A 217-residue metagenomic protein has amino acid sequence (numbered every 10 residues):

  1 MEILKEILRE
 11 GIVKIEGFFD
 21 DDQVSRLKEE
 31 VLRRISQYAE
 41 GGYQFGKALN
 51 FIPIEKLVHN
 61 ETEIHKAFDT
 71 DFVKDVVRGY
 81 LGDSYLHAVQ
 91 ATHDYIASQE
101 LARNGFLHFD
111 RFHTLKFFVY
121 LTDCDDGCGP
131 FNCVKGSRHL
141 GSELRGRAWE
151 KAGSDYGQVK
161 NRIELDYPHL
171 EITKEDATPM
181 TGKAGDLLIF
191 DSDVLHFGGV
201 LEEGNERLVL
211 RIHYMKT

Functional and structural regions predicted by a protein language model:
M1-E2, I35, Y43-G46, R147-W149 (+2 more regions): Non-heme Fe(II)/2-oxoglutarate
M1-R9, E16-H108: Non-heme Fe(II)-dependent double-stranded beta-helix
D83, F109, L121-P130, G136-R138: Active-site region of the double-stranded beta-helix
Y85, V89-H93, R103-G105, H113-V119 (+2 more regions): Generic beta-strand structural signal
I96-S98, V134-G141, H213-T217: Short edge-strand/loop segments of extracellular domains
F106-T114, E175-D176, G182, N205: A short beta-loop-beta micro-motif enriched in histidine and acidic residues
D110-D126, T181-A184, I189, H213-K216: Short, conserved beta-strand element in jelly-roll/cupin
G127-F197: Double-stranded beta-helix
